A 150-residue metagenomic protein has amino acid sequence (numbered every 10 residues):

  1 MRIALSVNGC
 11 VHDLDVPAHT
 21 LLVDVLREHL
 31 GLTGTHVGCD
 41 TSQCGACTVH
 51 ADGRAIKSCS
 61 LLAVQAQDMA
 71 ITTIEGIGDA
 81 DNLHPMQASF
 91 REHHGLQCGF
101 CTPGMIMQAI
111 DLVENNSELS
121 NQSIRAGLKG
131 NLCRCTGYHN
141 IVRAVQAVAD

Functional and structural regions predicted by a protein language model:
M1-D150: Signature of N-terminal electron-transfer/Fe-S-associated modules in redox systems
